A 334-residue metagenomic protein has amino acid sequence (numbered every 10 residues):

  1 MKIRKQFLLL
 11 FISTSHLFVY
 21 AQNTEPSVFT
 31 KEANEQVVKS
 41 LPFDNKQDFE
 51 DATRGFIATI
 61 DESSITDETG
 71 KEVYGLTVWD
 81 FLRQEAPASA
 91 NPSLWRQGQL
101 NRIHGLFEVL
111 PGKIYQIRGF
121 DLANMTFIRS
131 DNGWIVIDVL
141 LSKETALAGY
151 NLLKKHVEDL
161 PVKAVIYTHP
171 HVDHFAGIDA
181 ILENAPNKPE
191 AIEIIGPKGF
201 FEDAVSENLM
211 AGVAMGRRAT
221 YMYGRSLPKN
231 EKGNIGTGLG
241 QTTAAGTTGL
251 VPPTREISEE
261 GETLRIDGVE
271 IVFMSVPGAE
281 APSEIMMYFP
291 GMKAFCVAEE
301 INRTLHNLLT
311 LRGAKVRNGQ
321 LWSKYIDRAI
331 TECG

Functional and structural regions predicted by a protein language model:
M1-L8: Bacterial N-terminal signal peptides that target proteins for export
L9-H16: Bacterial N-terminal signal peptides
L17-A21: Sec/Tat signal peptide C-region and signal peptidase I cleavage site
Q22-R102, I326: N-terminal pre-domain segments of enzymes
Q99-L160, I285-F289, K293-E299: Conserved beta-strand hairpin/beta-sheet module of binuclear metal-dependent hydrolase folds, prominently
V109, I195, F201-P277, L321-I326: Metallo-beta-lactamase
N132-G133, K143-I195, S258: Active-site metal-binding motif and surrounding structural segment of the metallo-beta-lactamase
W134, L141-K143, A245, G249-T254 (+1 more regions): Metallo-beta-lactamase
